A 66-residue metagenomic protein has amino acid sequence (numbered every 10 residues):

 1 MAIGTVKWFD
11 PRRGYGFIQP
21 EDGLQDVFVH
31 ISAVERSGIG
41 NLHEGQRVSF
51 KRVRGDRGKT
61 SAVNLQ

Functional and structural regions predicted by a protein language model:
A2-A33, I39, K59-A62: S1/OB-fold single-stranded RNA-binding interface
T5, K51-V53: Generic structural detector for well-ordered beta-strands
G23, S49-F50: Generic low-polarity alpha-helical segments
E35-S49: Short nucleic-acid-contacting surface segments enriched for D/E, G, S/T with interspersed K/R
V53-Q66: OB-fold/S1-family single-stranded nucleic acid-binding modules
